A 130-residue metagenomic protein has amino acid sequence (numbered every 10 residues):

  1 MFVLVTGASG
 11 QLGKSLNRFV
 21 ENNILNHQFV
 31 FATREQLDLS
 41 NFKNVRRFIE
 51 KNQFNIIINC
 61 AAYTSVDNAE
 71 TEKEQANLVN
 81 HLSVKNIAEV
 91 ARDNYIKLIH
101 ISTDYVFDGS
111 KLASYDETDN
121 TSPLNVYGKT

Functional and structural regions predicted by a protein language model:
M1-N22: N-terminal Rossmann NAD(P)H-binding glycine-rich loop of SDR-like oxidoreductase domains
T6, A32, I57-A61, L98-T103: SDR active-site strand-loop-helix element
G13, V66-D67, F107-G109: Glycine/Thr-rich phosphate-binding loops of Rossmann-like dinucleotide-binding domains
L25-R47: Adenosine-cofactor binding site in Rossmann-like domains, unifying the SAM/SAH pocket of S-adenosylmethionine-dependent
F42-V79, R92: NAD(P)H-binding glycine-rich loop region in Rossmannoid oxidoreductase-like domains and their noncatalytic homologs
T71, L78, L82-N86, V106-F107 (+1 more regions): Catalytic helix-loop patch of NAD(P)-dependent Rossmann-fold dehydrogenases
D93-K97: A short helix->loop->beta-strand "cap" motif at the edges of active sites that frequently abuts
